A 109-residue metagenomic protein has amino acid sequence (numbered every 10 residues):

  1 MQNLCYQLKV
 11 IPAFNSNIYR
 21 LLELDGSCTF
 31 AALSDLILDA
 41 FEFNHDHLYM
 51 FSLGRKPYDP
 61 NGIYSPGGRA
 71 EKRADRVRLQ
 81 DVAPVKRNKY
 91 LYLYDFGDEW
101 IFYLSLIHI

Functional and structural regions predicted by a protein language model:
Q2-R20: Eukaryote-biased recognition of intrinsically disordered, low-complexity regulatory segments
L4-Y6, P84-L91: Short, hydrophobic/aromatic-rich segments at coil-to-beta transitions
S16-A31: Short, contiguous acidic and Ser/Thr-rich linear segments
T29-F43: Short amphipathic, charge-patterned alpha-helical segments
F41-P57: Short loop-to-beta-strand transition segments
P60-N88: Eukaryotic mixed-charge, acidic/polar low-complexity intrinsically disordered regions
G97-Y103: Short coil-to-beta-strand transition motifs
I107-I109: Conserved small/polar residues in nucleotide/adenosyl-binding loops
